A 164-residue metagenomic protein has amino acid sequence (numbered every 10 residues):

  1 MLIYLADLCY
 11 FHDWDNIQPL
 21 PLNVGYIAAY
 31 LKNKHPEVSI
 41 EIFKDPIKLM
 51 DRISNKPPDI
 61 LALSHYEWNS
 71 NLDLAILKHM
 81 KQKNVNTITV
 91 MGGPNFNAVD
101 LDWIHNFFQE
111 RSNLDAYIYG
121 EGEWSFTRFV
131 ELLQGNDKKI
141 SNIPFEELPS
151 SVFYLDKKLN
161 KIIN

Functional and structural regions predicted by a protein language model:
M1-L5, Y26, Y30-S39: N-terminal subdomain of nucleotide-sugar transferases
L2-W14, I60: Nucleotide-activated donor-dependent transferases that construct or modify glycoconjugates
Y10, Y26, D102: Residue-level detector of functional hotspots within protein domains
H12-V24: Glycine- and acidic-residue-enriched helix-capping/strand-helix junction motifs
Y30-K32, S39-N164: Glycine-rich beta-alpha loop elements in corrinoid/cobalamin-binding modules across cobalamin-dependent enzymes
